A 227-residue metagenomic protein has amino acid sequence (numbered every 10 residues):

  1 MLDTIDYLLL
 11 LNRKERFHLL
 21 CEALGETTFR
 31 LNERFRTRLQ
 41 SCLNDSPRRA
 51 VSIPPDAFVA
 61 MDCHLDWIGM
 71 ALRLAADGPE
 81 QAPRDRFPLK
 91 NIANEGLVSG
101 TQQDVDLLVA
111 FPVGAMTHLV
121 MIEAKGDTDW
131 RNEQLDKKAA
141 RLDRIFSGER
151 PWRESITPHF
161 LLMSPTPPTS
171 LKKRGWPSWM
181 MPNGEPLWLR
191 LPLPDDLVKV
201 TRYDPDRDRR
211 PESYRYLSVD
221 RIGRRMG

Functional and structural regions predicted by a protein language model:
M1-G227: Charged, terminal alpha-helix-loop-beta segments that serve as non-catalytic nucleic-acid engagement and/or assembly
